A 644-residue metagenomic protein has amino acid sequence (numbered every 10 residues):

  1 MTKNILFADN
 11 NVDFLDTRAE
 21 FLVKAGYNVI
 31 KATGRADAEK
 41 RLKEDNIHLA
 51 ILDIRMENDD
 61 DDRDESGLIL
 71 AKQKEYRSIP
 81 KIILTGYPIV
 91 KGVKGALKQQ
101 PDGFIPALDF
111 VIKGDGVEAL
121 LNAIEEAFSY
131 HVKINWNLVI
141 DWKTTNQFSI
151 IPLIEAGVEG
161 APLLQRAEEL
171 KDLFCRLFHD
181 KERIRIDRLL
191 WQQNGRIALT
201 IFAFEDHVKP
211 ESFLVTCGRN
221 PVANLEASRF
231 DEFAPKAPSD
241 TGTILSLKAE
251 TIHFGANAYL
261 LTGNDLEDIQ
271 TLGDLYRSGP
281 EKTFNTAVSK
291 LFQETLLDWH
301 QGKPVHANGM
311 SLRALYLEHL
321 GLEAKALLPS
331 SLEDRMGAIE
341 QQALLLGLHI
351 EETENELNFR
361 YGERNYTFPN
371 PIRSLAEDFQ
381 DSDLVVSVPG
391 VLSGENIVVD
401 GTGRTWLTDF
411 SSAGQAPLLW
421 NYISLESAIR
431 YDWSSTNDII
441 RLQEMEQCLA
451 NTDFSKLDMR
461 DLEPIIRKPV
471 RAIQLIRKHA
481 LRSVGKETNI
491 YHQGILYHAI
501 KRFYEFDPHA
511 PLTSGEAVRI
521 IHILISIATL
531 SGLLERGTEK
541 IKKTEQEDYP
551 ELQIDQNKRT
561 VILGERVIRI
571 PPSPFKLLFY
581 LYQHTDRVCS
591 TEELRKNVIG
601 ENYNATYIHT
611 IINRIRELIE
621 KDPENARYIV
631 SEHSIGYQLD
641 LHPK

Functional and structural regions predicted by a protein language model:
D62-E65, I69, E75, I82-I112 (+1 more regions): Alpha4 helix (beta4-alpha4-beta5 surface) of REC/receiver domains from two-component response regulators
P162-E169, L173-K209, S382, G390: ATP-binding glycine-rich phosphate-binding loop
G195-R229: ATP-binding glycine-rich loop module of kinase domains
T216-L247, T283, W420: A conserved alpha-helical element in kinase catalytic cores
F233-K236, I269-K325, Y366-P369, A376-D378 (+1 more regions): Conserved kinase catalytic-core helix
W420-L475, I495-Y504: Active-site activation/catalytic loop segments of kinase-like enzymes and analogous catalytic loops in related
E551-K576, Q638-K644: A structural micro-motif at secondary-structure boundaries
T560-I570, K576-P623, R627, H633: Positively charged, aromatic-enriched patches within helix-turn-helix-type DNA-binding elements, predominantly
